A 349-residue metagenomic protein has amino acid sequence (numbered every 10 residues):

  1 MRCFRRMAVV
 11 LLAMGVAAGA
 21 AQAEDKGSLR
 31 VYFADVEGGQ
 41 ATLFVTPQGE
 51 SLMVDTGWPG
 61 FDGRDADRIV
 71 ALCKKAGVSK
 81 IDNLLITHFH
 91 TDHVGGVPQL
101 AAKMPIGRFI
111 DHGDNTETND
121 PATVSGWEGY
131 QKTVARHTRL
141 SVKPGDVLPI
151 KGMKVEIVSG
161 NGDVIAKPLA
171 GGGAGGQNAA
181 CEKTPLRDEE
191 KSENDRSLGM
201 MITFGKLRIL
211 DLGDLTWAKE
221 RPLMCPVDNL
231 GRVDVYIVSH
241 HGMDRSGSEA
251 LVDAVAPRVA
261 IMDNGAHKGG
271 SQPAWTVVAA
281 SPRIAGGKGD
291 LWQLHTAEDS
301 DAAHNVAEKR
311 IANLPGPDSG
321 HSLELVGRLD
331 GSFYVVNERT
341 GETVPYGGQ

Functional and structural regions predicted by a protein language model:
R2-R6, A21-Q349: Non-globular, low-confidence helical/coil segments that flank catalytic cores
M7-A18: Bacterial N-terminal signal peptides
